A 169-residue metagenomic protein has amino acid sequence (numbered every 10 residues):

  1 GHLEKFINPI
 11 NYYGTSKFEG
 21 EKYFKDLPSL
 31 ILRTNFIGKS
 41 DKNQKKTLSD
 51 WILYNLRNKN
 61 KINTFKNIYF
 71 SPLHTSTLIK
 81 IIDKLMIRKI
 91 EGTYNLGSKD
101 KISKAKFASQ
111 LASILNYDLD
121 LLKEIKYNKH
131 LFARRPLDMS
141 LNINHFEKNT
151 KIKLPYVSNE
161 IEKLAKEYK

Functional and structural regions predicted by a protein language model:
G1-L32: Catalytic helix-loop patch of NAD(P)-dependent Rossmann-fold dehydrogenases
P9-T15, N58-E91: Internal catalytic-core helix/loop-beta-alpha segment that presents or stabilizes conserved functional determinants
G14, I31, P72, K101 (+1 more regions): Short aromatic/basic micro-patch
K22-F70, T77: NAD(P)-dependent short-chain dehydrogenase/reductase
K45-D50, T75, I79, K104 (+2 more regions): A general structural signal for well-ordered alpha-helical segments in protein cores
S49, L53, T75-D83, L154 (+1 more regions): Short, amphipathic alpha-helical "lid/cap" segments that border enzyme active or binding sites
F65, I81-K84, R88-L131, L137: Mid/C-terminal beta-alpha module of Rossmann-like enzyme folds, strongest in SDR-family dehydrogenases/epimerases
S103-S109, I125-K169: Conserved C-terminal active-site "lid" loop/helix of NAD(P)H-dependent oxidoreductases that clamps the redox cofactor
